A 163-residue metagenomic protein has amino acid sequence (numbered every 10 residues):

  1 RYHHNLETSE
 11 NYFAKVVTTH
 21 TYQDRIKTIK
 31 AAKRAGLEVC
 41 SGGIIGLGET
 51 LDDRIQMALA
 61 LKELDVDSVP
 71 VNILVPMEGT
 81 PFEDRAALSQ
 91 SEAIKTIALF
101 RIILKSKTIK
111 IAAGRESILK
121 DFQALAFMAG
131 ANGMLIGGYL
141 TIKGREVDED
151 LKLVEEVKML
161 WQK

Functional and structural regions predicted by a protein language model:
R1-G36, I44-D65, T80-E92: Conserved non-cysteine loop/helix-boundary elements of the Radical SAM core domain that shape
H4, S41, I109-A113: Conserved hydrophobic beta-strand within the GNAT/NAT acetyltransferase core sheet that lines the active-site cleft
R34, L59-K163: Auxiliary Fe-S-binding modules of radical SAM enzymes
